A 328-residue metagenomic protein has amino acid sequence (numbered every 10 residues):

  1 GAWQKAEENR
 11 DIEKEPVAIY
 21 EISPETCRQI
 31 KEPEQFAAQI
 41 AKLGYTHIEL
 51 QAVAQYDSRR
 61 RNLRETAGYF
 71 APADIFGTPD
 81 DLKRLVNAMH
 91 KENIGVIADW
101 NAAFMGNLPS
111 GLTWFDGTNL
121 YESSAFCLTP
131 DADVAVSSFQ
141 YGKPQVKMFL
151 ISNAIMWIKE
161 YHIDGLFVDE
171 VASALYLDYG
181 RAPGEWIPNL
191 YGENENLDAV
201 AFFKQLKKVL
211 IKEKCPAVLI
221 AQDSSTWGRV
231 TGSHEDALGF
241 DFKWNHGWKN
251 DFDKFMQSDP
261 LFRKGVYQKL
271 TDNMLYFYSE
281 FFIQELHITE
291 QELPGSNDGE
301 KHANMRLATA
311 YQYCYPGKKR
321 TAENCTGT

Functional and structural regions predicted by a protein language model:
A6-E195: Substrate-binding/active-site clefts of carbohydrate-active enzymes
H162, A182-T328: Conserved alpha/beta catalytic core and glycan-binding cleft of carbohydrate-active enzymes
